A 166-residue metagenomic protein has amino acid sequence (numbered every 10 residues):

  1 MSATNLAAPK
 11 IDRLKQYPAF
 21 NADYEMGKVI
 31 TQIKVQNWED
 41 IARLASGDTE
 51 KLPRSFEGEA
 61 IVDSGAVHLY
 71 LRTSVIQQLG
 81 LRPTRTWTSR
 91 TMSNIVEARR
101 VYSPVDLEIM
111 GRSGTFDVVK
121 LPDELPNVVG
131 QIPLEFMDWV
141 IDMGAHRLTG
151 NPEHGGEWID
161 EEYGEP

Functional and structural regions predicted by a protein language model:
M1-P166: Pepsin/retropepsin-fold aspartyl endopeptidases
